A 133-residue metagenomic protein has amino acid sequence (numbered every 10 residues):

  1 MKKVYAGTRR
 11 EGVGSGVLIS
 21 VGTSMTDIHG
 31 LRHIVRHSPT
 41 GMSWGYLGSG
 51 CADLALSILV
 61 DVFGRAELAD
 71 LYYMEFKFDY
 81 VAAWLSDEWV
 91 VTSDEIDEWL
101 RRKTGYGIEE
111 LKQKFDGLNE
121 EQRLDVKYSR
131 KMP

Functional and structural regions predicted by a protein language model:
K2, S20-T23, D27, L31-R36 (+2 more regions): Long, compositionally biased terminal regions
K2-K3, R10: Long, low-hydrophobicity ectodomains and other hydrophilic envelope-associated domains
V4, G45, L71-Y72, D79 (+2 more regions): Intrinsically disordered, low-complexity N-terminal regions enriched in serine/proline/glycine with scattered basic
R10-E11, K131: Positively charged, low-complexity intrinsically disordered regions
G14-K77: Amphipathic alpha-helical packing elements
A66-K103: Charge-dense polyanion-binding interfaces
E88-P133: C-terminal charged interaction modules
